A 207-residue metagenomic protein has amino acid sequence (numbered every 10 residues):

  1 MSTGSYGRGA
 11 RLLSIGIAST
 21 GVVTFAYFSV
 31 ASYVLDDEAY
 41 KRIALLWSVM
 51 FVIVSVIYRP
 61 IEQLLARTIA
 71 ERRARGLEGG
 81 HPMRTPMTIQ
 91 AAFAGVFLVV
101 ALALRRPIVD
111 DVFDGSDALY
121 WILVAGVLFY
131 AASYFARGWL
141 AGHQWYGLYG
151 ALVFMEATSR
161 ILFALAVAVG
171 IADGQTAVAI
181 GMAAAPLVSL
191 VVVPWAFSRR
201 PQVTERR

Functional and structural regions predicted by a protein language model:
T3-A26, M87-A91, Y120-V124, G147-F154 (+2 more regions): Hydrophobic faces of transmembrane alpha-helices in multi-pass small-molecule transporters and flippases across diverse
S5-E62, L98, L102, G126: Signature of the first transmembrane helix
Y6-G7, A44, L77-A92: Interfacial transmembrane-helix starts/ends
I17, G21, S48-F51, A94 (+3 more regions): Residue-level recognition of pore/gate-forming positions within transmembrane alpha-helices of multi-pass
Y58-A74, G142: Helix-loop junctions and terminal segments of transmembrane helices in multi-pass membrane transport/translocation
V96-D114: Short membrane-interface helical motifs at transmembrane helix boundaries in multi-pass membrane transporters
W121-V124, G150-P201: Hydrophobic alpha-helical transmembrane segments
F129-V153: Membrane-interface junctions at transmembrane-helix termini in multi-pass inner-membrane proteins
